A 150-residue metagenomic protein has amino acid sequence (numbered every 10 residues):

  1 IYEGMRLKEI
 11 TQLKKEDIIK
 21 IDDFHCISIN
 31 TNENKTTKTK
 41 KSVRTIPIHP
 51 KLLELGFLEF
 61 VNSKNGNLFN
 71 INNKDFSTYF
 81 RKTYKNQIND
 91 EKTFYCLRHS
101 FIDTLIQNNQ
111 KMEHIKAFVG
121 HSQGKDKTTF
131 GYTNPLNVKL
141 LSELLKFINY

Functional and structural regions predicted by a protein language model:
Y2, E9, C96-S122, V138: C-terminal catalytic core of tyrosine-transesterase DNA break-rejoin enzymes
E3, Q12-E54: Conserved tyrosine-mediated DNA breakage-rejoining catalytic core shared by Y-recombinases
I19-D22, D90, Q110-T133: Short, polar N-cap/turn motifs at the start of nucleic acid-interacting alpha helices
T36-L58, N62-K82: C-terminal catalytic core of Y-nucleophile DNA break-rejoin enzymes
K40, F94-Y95: Residue-level marker of regulatory loop/turn positions in helix-turn-helix DNA-binding domains and in histidine
I48, F80, I102-L105, I115 (+1 more regions): Hydrophobic, well-ordered secondary-structure elements that form the walls of internal hydrophobic environments
L53, V119-Y150: Catalytic-site neighborhood detector that most strongly recognizes the C-terminal catalytic loop/helix of tyrosine
D75, E91-T93: N-terminal core-binding DNA-recognition domain of tyrosine site-specific recombinases/integrases
